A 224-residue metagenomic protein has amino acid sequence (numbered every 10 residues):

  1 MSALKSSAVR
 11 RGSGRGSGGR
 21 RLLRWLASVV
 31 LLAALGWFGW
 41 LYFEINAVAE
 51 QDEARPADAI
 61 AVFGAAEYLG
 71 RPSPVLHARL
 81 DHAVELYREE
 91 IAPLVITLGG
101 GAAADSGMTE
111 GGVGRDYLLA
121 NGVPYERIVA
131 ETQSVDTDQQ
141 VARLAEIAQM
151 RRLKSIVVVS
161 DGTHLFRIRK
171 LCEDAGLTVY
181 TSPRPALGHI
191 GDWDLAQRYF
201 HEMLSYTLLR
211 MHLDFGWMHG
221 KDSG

Functional and structural regions predicted by a protein language model:
M1-R11: Short, intrinsically disordered terminal tails adjacent to the first/last structured region
A3, W40-Y199: A structural signal for short, hydrophobic/glycine-enriched beta-strand patches
R10-D52: N-terminal type II signal-anchor transmembrane helix that functions as the membrane-insertion/stop-transfer segment
G14-S17, R21, G188-G191, R198 (+1 more regions): Coil-to-alpha-helix initiation sites in intrinsically disordered, low-complexity, charged segments
W25-L32, A130-D136, D161-K170, F215-G224: Electropositive, surface-exposed helix/loop patches at the edges of structured domains that serve as adaptable
D192-D222: A transmembrane-helix-recognition feature enriched in membrane-embedded lipid enzymes and envelope glyco-/phospholipid
